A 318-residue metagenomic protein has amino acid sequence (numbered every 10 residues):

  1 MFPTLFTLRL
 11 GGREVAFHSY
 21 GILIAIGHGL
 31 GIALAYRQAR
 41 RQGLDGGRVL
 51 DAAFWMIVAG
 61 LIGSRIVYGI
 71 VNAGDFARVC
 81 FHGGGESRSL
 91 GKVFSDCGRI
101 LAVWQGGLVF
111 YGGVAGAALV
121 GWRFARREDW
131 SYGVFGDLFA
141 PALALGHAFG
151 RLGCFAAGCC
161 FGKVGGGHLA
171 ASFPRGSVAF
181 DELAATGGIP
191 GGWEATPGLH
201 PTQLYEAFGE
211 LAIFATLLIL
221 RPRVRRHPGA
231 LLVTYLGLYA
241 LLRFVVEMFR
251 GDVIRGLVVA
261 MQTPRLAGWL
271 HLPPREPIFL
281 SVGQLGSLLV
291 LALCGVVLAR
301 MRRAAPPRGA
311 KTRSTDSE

Functional and structural regions predicted by a protein language model:
M1-E318: A feature for loop-to-transmembrane-helix boundaries and adjacent hydrophobic helices in multi-pass integral membrane
